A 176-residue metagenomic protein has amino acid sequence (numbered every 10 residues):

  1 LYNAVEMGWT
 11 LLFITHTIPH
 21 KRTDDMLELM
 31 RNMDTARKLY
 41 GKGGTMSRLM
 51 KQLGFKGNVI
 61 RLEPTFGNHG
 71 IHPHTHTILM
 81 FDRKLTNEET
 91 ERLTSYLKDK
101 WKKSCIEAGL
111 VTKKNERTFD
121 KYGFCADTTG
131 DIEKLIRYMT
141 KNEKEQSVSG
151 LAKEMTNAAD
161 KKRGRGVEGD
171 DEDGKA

Functional and structural regions predicted by a protein language model:
L1-T75, L79-A176: Catalytic residues for metal-mediated phosphoryl-transfer on nucleic acids/nucleotides
